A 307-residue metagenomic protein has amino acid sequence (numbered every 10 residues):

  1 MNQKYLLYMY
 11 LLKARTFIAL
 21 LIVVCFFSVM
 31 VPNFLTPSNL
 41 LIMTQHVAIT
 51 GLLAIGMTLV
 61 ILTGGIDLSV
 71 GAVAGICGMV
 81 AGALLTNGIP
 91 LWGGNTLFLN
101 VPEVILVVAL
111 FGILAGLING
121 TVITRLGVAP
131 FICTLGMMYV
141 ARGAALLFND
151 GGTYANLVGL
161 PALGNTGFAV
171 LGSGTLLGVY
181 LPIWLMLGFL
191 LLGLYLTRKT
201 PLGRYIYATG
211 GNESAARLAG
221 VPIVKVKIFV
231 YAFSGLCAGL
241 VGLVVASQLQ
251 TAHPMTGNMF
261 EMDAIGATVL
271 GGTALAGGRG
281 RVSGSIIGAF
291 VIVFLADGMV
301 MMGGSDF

Functional and structural regions predicted by a protein language model:
M1-A54, I89-E103, T175: Membrane-interfacial amphipathic/re-entrant helices at transmembrane-helix boundaries
M1-C25, V29, L191, L218-K225 (+1 more regions): Cytosolic-side transmembrane-helix boundaries in multi-pass membrane proteins
N2-Y8, I61-I66, T96, F111-V158 (+4 more regions): Short loop segments and helix-boundary regions at transmembrane helix junctions of multi-pass inner-membrane proteins
T16-V29, M57-T58, A109-G112, M138-A144 (+4 more regions): Hydrophobic core segments of alpha-helical transmembrane domains in multi-pass membrane transport and ion-translocation
L62-L117: Membrane-embedded helix boundary and interhelical linker motif in transport proteins
N100-V108, L114-N119, I123, L176-H253: Helix-loop-helix "hairpin" substructures at the membrane interface of multi-pass membrane proteins
P102, F131-T200, V226-F229, Q248-G257 (+1 more regions): Transmembrane helix-bundle core of multi-pass membrane transporters and related energy-transducing complexes
A238, Q248-F307: Transmembrane alpha-helical segments in multi-pass inner-membrane proteins
